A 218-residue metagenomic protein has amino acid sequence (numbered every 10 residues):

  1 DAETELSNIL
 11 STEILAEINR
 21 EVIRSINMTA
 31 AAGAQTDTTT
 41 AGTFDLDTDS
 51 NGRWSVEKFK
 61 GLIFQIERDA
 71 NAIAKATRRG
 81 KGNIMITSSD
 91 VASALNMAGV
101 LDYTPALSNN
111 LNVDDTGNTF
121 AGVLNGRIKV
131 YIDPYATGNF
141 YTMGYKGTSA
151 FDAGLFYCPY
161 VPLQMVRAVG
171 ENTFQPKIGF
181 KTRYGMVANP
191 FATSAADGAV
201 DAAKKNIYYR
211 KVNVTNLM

Functional and structural regions predicted by a protein language model:
D1-A31, M85, F174-F180: Long, contiguous amphipathic alpha-helices that act as assembly "spine/axial" helices in icosahedral shell and virion
A2, D90-A92, M97-M218: Sequence/fold signature of self-assembling virion shell proteins
E3, S7, S11, A16 (+8 more regions): Active-site-proximal structural scaffolding
T12-A16, D37, N112-T116: Short, surface-exposed, polar/charged, turn-prone segments marking secondary-structure boundaries
A16-E21, I73-G80, L217-M218: Secondary-structure transition/capping motifs at alpha-helix termini and the adjoining loop/turn into the next element
A31-G42, S50, N189-K204: Intrinsically disordered, low-complexity coil segments
T36-L111: Extended, solvent-exposed, turn-rich assembly/linker loops in the middle of proteins
